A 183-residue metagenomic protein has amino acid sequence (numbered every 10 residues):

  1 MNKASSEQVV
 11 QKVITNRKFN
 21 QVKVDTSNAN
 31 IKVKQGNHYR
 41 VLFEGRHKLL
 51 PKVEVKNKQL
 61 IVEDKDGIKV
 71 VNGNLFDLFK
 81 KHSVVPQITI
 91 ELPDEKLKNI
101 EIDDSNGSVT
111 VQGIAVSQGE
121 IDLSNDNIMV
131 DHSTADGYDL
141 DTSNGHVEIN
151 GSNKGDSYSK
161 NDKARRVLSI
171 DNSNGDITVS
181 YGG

Functional and structural regions predicted by a protein language model:
N2-K65, V111-G113, M129-H132, D176-G183: Short linear S-[DN]-x-LW-Φ motif typified by the pepsin-like aspartic protease active-site region
Q11-K12, V22, P51, I88 (+4 more regions): Residue-level detector of beta-strand structural context in well-folded domains
V13-I14, I90-E91, S159-K160: Beta-sandwich interaction modules
R17, G45-R46, S83, E95 (+2 more regions): Short solvent-exposed loop/turn micro-motifs enriched in small/polar/acidic residues
T26, D64, D94, D104 (+1 more regions): Flexible glycine-/small-residue-rich
S27, E54-K58, S105, S124 (+2 more regions): Structural motif
V70-H132: Non-cytosolic head/periplasmic domains of membrane-anchored proteins
K80, V111-G183: Short, surface-exposed interaction patches in beta-rich subdomains that mediate adhesion/assembly near membranes
